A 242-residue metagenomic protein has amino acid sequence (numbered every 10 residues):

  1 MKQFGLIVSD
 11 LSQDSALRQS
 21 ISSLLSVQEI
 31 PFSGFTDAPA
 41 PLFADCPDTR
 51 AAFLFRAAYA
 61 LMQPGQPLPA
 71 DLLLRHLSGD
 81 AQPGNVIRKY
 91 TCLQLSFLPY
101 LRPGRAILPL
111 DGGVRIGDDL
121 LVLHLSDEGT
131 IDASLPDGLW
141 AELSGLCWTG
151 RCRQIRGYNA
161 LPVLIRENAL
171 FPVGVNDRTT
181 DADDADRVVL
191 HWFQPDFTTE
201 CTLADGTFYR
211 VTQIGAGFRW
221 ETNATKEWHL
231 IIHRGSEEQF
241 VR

Functional and structural regions predicted by a protein language model:
M1-R151: Catalytic-domain carbohydrate-binding cleft regions of carbohydrate-active enzymes
T49-R56, R153-P162, R166-A169: Short flexible/disordered coil segments
Y59, I116-L120, Y158, I214-G215 (+1 more regions): Short, solvent-exposed coil/turn segments at beta-strand boundaries
I107-L108, D127, G157, D205 (+1 more regions): Residues that act as N-cap/strand-start positions at coil-to-secondary-structure junctions
L120, S126, D137-L139, L146 (+5 more regions): A broadly conserved detector of short glycine/acidic/proline-rich loop/turn motifs that flank catalytic sites and bind
A141-L161, F240-R242: Solvent-exposed beta-strand/loop surfaces of large extracellular or lumenal domains
V163-V241: Accessory, solvent-exposed terminal regions and/or long lumenal/extracellular loops of proteins
